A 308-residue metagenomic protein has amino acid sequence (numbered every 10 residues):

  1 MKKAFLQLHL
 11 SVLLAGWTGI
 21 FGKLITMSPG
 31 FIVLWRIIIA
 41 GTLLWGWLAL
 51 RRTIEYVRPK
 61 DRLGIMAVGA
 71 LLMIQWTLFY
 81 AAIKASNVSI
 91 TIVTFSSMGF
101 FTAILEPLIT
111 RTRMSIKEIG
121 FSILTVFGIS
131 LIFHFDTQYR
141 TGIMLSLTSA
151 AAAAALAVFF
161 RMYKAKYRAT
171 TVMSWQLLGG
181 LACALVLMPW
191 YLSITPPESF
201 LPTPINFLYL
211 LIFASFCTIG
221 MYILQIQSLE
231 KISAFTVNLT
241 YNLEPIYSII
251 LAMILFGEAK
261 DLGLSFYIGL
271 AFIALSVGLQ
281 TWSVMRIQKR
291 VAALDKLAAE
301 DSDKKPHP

Functional and structural regions predicted by a protein language model:
M1-L34, A70, L78, D136-M162 (+1 more regions): Glycine-/small-residue-enriched transmembrane alpha-helix faces in small-molecule transporters and effluxers
K2-Q7, F31-G46, E118-L124, T141-T148 (+3 more regions): Hydrophobic alpha-helical transmembrane segments of multi-pass integral membrane proteins, especially transporters
L10-W17, F21-L24, W47, M66-I83 (+6 more regions): Hydrophobic alpha-helical transmembrane segments of multi-pass membrane transport proteins, especially secondary
M27-I74, G99-T102, A152-F159, S174-I194 (+2 more regions): Transmembrane alpha-helices of multi-pass small-molecule transport proteins
I37, N242-P308: C-terminal-most transmembrane helix of multi-pass membrane proteins
L44, M66, S97, M114-F133 (+3 more regions): Hydrophobic transmembrane alpha-helices of multi-pass small-molecule transport proteins
G46-L48, S97-G120, I246-F266: C-terminal transmembrane-helix exit sites in multi-pass transporters
I92-S97, F160-A182, T218-I254: Helix-helix packing/entry segments at the starts of transmembrane helices
